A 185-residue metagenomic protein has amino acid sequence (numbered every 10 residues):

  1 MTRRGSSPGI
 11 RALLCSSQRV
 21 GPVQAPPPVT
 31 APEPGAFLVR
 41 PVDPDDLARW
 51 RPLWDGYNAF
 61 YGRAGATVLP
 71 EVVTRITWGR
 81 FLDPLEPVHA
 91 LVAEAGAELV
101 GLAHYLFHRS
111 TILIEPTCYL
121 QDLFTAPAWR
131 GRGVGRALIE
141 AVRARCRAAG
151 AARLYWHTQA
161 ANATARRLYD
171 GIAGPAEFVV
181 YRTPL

Functional and structural regions predicted by a protein language model:
I10-S16, V20-D45: Conserved N-terminal entry element of GNAT/NAT acetyltransferase domains
D55-W78: Conserved GNAT-fold acetyl-CoA-binding loop/helix
G79-L91, Y119, E177: A short helix-loop-beta-strand connector motif used in the catalytic cores of GNAT acetyltransferases and, in some
V92, E98-F107: Conserved beta-strand in the GNAT
L106, L123-R130: A short, internal acetyl-CoA/4′-phosphopantetheine-binding micro-motif in the GNAT/acyltransferase core
A126, A137-R153: Conserved acyl-CoA
R130, Y155-A165, R182-L185: Conserved beta-strand-loop-alpha-helix junction that forms the acyl-donor binding cleft
R136, A160-V179: Conserved active-site alpha-helix within GNAT-family acetyltransferase domains
